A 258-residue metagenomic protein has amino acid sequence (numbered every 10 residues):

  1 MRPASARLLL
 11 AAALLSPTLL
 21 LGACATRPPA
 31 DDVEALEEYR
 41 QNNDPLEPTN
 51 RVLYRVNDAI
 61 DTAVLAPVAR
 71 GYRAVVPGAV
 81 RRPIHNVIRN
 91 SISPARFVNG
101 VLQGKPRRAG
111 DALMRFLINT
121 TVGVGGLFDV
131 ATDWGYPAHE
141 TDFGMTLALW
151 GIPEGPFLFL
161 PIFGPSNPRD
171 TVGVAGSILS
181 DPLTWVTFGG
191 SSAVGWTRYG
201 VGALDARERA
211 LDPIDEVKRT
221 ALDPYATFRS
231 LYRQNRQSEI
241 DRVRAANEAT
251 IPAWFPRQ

Functional and structural regions predicted by a protein language model:
M1-A13: Bacterial N-terminal signal peptides that target proteins for export
L20-A23: C-terminal motif of bacterial Sec signal peptides marking the signal peptidase cleavage site
A25-P28: Bacterial signal peptide processing site
D31-I60: Post-signal peptide N-terminal segment of mature Sec-exported envelope proteins
D32-R40, W150-Q258: A structured, mid-to-C-terminal "fold-capping" secondary-structure block
A63-A79: Membrane interface segments of multi-pass transport proteins and intramembrane proteases
P77-R81, R89, G100-R108, D133 (+4 more regions): Surface-exposed, polar/charged faces of alpha-helical domains in mature secreted/periplasmic/lumenal proteins
N86-P168: Mid-length scaffold segments of soluble, non-membrane domains
